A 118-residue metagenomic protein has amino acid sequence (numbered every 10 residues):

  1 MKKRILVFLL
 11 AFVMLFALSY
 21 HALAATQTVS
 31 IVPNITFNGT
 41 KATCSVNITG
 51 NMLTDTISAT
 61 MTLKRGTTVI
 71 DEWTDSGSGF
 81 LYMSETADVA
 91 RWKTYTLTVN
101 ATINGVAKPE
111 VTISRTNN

Functional and structural regions predicted by a protein language model:
M1-K2, T49: Serine/threonine-rich low-complexity intrinsically disordered regions
K2-L23: Sec-dependent N-terminal signal peptides of Gram-positive bacterial secreted proteins and lipoproteins
Y20-N118: Mature extracytoplasmic or otherwise solvent-exposed domains
